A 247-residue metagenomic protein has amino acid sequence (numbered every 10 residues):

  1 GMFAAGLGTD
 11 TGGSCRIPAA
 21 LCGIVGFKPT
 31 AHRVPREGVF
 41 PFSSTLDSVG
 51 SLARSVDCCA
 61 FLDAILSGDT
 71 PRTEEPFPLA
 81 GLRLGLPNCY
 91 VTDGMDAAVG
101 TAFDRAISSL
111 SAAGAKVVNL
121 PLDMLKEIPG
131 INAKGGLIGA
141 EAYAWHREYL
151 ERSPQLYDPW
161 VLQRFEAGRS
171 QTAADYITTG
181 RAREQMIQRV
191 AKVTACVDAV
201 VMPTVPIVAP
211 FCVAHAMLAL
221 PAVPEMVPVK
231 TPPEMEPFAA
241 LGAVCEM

Functional and structural regions predicted by a protein language model:
G1-D63, E246-M247: Short glycine/serine-rich loop segments
F3, C196-D198: Short, high-confidence coil segments that cap the C-terminus of an alpha-helix and link into the following beta-strand
C15-R16, G94, A209-F211: Glycine/Thr-rich phosphate-binding loops of Rossmann-like dinucleotide-binding domains
L46-S48, I65-A133, S170, K192: Gly/Ser-rich, acidic/histidine-flanked active-site/gating loops
G81-G85, G136-A191, M217-L220: Short helix-loop capping/hinge segments that flank enzyme active sites or metal/cofactor-binding pockets
I177-T178, V208-L241: Short, surface-exposed loop/helix-turn segments at secondary-structure junctions that function as lids/hinges flanking
V205: Short glycine-/small-residue-rich Rossmann-like dinucleotide-binding loops
